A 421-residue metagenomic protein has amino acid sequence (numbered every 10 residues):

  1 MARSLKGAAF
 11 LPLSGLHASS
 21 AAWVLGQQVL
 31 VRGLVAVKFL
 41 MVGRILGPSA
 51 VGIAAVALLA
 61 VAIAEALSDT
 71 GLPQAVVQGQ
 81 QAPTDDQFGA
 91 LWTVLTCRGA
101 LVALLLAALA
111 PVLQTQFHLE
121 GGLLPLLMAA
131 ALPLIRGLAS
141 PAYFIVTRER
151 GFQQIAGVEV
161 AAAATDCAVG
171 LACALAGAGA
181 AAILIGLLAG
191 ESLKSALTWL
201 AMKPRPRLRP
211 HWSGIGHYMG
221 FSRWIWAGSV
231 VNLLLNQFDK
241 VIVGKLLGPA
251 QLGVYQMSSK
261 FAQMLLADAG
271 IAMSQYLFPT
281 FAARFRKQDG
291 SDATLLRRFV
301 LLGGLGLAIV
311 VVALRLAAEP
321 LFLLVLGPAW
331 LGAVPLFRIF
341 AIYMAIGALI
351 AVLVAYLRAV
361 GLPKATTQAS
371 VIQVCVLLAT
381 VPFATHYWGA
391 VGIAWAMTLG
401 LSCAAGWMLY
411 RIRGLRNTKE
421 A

Functional and structural regions predicted by a protein language model:
A2-L13, H17, Q153, G157 (+5 more regions): Interhelical loop/hinge segments that connect adjacent transmembrane helices in multipass membrane
R3, P73, P141-R148, F152 (+9 more regions): C-terminal transmembrane helix end/exit motif
G15-V35, A57, A62, A66-P111 (+2 more regions): Membrane-water interface segments that mark the loop-to-transmembrane alpha-helix transition
H17-A18, Q78-T84, L134-E159, A181 (+3 more regions): Membrane-interface junctions at transmembrane-helix termini in multi-pass inner-membrane proteins
S20-A36, A162, D166, I183-T198 (+4 more regions): Transmembrane helical elements of multi-pass membrane transporters/channels
P48-G52, A110-A129, R315-A345: Interfacial segments at transmembrane-helix termini and the short loops linking adjacent helices
L67-P83, T147-R148, S258, A262-Q288 (+1 more regions): Helix-loop junctions and terminal segments of transmembrane helices in multi-pass membrane transport/translocation
L123-A130, A156-P204, G220-F221, I372-V376 (+1 more regions): Hydrophobic alpha-helical transmembrane segments
